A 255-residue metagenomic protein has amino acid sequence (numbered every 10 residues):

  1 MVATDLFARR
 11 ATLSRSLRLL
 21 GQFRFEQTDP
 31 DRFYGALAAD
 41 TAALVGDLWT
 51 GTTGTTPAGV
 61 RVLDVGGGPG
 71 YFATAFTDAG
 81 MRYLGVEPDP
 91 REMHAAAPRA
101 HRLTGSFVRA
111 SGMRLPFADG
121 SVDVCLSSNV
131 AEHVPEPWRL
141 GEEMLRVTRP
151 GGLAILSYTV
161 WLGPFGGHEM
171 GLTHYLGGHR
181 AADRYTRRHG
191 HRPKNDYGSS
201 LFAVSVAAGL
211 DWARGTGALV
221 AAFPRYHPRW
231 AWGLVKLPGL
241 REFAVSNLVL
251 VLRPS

Functional and structural regions predicted by a protein language model:
M1-R114, G141, F202, P228 (+1 more regions): Conserved N-terminal segment of class I S-adenosyl-L-methionine
F117: Carboxylate-rich, divalent-cation-coordinating active-site regions
L126: A conserved beta-strand element that flanks and buttresses the S-adenosyl-L-methionine
N129-H133: Short catalytic micro-motifs in class I SAM-dependent methyltransferases
P135-E143, L153-L250: S-adenosyl-L-methionine-dependent methyltransferase catalytic module, highlighting the catalytic core
L252-S255: Active-site beta-strand termini and strand-to-loop segments that position acidic
